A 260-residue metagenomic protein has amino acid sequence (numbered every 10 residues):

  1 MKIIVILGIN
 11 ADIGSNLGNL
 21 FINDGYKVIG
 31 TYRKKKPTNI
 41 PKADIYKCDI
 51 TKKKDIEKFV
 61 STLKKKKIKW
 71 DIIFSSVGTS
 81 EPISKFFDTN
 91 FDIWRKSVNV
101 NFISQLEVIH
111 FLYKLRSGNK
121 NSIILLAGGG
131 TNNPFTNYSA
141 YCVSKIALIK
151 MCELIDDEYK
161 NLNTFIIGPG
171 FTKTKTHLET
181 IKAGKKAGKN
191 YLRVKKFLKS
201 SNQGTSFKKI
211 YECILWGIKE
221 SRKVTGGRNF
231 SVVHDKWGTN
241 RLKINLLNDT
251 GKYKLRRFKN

Functional and structural regions predicted by a protein language model:
I6-L7, S75-G78, N121-G128, N163-G168 (+1 more regions): Structural signature of the Rossmann-like NAD(P)-dependent dehydrogenase/reductase core
N10, G14, G18: N-terminal Rossmann NAD(P)H-binding glycine-rich loop of SDR-like oxidoreductase domains
P41-K54: Rossmann-fold cofactor-recognition segment
E57, G78-R95, N137: Conserved mid-core segment of classical short-chain dehydrogenase/reductases
I109-H110, E153: A short, exposed helix-loop element centered on a Lys and neighboring polar residues
S122-K160, G168-T174, L178-G184: Catalytic loop of short-chain dehydrogenase/reductase
I166, K186-K259: C-terminal helical subdomain
